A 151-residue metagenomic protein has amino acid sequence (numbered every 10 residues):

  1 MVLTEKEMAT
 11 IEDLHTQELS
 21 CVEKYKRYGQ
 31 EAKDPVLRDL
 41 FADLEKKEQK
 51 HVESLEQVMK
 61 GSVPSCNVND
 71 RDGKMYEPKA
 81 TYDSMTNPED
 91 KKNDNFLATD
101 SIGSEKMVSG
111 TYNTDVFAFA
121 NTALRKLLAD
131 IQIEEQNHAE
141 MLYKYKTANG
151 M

Functional and structural regions predicted by a protein language model:
M1-M8, G61-N95, T147-M151: Membrane-interacting alpha-helical segments
E7-Q30, K79-D130: Acidic/histidine-rich alpha-helical segments that form the ligand environment of transition-metal centers
P35-M75, Q136-G150: Conserved alpha-helical segments that form or flank metal/cofactor-binding pockets of metalloenzymes
